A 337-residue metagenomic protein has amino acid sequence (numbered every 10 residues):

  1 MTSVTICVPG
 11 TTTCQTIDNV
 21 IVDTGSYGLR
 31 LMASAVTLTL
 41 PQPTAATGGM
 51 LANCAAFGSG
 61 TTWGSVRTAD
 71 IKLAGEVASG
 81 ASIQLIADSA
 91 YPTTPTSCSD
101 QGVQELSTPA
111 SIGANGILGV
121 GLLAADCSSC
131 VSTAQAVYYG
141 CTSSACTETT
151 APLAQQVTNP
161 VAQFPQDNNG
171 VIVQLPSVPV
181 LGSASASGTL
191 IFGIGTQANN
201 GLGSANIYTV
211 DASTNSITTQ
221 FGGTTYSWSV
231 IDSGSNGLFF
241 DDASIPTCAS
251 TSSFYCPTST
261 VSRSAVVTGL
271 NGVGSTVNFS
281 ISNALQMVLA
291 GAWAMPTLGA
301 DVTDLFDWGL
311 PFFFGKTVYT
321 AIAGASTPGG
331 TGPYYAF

Functional and structural regions predicted by a protein language model:
M1, G80-T225, G330-Y335: Aspartyl protease catalytic domain
V4-T47, A114-L123, V210-P257, G309: Aspartyl protease active-site motif detector
I6-T11, I71-G75, T196, Q220-F221 (+1 more regions): Short acidic, glycine-rich loop/turn motifs
C7, T13-Q15, V22-T96: Signature of the N-terminal lobe/flap region of pepsin-like aspartyl proteases
T24-L29, V36, D88-P92, L123-A125 (+5 more regions): Solvent-exposed loop/turn segments at secondary-structure junctions within structured extracellular/periplasmic domains
G25-Y27, S65-R67, S79, A114-G116 (+8 more regions): Residues that flank catalytic or metal-binding motifs in active/ligand-binding sites
A33-K72, F240-L289: A compact, surface-exposed functional segment
G272-F337: Aspartic protease catalytic domain
